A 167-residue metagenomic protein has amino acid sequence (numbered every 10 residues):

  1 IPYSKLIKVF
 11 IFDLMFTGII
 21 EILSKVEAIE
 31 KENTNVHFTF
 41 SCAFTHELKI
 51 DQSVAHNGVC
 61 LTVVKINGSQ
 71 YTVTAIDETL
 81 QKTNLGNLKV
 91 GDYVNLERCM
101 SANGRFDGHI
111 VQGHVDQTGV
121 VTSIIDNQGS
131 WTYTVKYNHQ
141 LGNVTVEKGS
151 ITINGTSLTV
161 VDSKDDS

Functional and structural regions predicted by a protein language model:
I1-L14: Short, Lys/Arg-enriched N-terminal segments with co-localized hydrophobic residues within the first ~10-30 amino acids
D13-S167: Conserved loop->alpha-helix
